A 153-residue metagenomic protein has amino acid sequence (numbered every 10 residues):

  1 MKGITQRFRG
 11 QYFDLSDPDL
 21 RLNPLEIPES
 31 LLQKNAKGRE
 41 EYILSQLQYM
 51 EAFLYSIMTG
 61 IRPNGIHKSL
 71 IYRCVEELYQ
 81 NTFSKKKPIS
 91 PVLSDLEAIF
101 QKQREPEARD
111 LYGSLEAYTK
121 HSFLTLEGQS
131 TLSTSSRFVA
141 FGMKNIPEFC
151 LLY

Functional and structural regions predicted by a protein language model:
M1-R9, L15, P24-Y153: P-loop NTPase motor domains
